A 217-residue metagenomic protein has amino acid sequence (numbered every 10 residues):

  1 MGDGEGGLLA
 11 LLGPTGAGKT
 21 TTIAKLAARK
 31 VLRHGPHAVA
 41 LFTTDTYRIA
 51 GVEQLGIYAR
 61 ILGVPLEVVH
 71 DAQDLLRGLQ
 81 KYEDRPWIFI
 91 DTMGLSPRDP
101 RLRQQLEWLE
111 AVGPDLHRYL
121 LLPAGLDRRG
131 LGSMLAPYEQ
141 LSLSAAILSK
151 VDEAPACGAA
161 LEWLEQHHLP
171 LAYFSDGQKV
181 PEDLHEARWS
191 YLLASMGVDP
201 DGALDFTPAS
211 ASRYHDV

Functional and structural regions predicted by a protein language model:
M1-V39, T43-Y47, I57-D71, L76: Primarily NTPase-proximal linker/entry elements flanking Walker-type ATP/GTP-binding cores
D3, L32-H34, A59-L62, Q80-D84 (+2 more regions): Conserved catalytic network of the ASCE P-loop NTPase/AAA+ motor domain
A38-A40, P114-L122, E139-P181: Conserved beta-strand/loop subsegment of P-loop NTPase cores
T46-I49, Q73-D74, G94-P97, A124-R128 (+2 more regions): Conserved nucleotide-binding/hydrolysis micro-motifs of P-loop NTPases
G51-E53, P97-Q105, G130-G132, A156-A159: Conserved ATPase-coupling elements of RecA-like P-loop NTPase cores
E53-A59, R77-T92: Switch I (G2) and immediately adjacent beta-strands of P-loop GTPase domains
Q80-W87, R101-L126: Inter-motif core of Ras-like GTPase G domains
L164-V217: NTP-binding/hydrolysis catalytic cores, primarily Walker-type P-loop NTPases
